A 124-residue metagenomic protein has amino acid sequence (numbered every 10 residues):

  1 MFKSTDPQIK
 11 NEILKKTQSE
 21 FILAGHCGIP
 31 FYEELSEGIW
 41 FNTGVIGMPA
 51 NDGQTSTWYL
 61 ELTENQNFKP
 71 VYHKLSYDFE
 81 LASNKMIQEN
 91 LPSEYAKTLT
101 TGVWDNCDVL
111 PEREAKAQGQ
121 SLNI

Functional and structural regions predicted by a protein language model:
M1-F21: Conserved catalytic scaffold of divalent metal-dependent phosphoesterases
E20-G28, W40-G44: Active-site neighborhood of phospho(di)ester-bond hydrolases with catalytic His/Asp-centered motifs
E34-I124: Acidic, His/Gly-rich catalytic cores of divalent-metal-dependent hydrolytic chemistry
